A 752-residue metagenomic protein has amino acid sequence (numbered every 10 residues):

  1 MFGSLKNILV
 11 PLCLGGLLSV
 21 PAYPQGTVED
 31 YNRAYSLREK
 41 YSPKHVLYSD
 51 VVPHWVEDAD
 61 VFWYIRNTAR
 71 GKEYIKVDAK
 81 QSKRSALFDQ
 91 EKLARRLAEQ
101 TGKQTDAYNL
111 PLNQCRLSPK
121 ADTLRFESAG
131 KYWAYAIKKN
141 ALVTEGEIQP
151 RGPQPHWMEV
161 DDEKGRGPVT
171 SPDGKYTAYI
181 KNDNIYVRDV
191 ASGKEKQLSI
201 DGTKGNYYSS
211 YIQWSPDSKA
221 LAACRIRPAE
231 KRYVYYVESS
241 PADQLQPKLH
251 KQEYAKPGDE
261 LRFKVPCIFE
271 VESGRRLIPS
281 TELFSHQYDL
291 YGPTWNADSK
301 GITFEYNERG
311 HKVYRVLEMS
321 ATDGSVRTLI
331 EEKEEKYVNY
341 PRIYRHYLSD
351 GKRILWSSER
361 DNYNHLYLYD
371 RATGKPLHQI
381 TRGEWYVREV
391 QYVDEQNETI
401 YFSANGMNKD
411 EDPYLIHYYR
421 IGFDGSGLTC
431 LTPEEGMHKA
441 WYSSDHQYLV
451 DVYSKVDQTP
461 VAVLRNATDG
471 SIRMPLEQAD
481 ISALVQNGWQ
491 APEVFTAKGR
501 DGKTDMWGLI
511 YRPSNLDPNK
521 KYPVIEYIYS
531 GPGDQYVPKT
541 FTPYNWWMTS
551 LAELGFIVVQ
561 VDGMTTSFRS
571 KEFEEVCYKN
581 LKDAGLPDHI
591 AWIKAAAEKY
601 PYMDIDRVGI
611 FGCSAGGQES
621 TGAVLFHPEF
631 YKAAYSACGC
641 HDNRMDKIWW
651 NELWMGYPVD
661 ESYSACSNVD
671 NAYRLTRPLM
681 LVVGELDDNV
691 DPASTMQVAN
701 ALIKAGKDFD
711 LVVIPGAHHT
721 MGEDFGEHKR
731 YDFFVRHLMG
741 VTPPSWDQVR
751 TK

Functional and structural regions predicted by a protein language model:
M1-V10: Bacterial N-terminal signal peptides that target proteins for export
G3, G15-G16: Residue-identity detector for glycine
V10-P11, G15, Y23-P460, L464-R465 (+2 more regions): Beta-propeller folds
V20: Phosphodiester-processing cores and adjacent nucleic acid-binding clamps
Y291, S299, E305, M437-K752: Serine-hydrolase catalytic core recognition
